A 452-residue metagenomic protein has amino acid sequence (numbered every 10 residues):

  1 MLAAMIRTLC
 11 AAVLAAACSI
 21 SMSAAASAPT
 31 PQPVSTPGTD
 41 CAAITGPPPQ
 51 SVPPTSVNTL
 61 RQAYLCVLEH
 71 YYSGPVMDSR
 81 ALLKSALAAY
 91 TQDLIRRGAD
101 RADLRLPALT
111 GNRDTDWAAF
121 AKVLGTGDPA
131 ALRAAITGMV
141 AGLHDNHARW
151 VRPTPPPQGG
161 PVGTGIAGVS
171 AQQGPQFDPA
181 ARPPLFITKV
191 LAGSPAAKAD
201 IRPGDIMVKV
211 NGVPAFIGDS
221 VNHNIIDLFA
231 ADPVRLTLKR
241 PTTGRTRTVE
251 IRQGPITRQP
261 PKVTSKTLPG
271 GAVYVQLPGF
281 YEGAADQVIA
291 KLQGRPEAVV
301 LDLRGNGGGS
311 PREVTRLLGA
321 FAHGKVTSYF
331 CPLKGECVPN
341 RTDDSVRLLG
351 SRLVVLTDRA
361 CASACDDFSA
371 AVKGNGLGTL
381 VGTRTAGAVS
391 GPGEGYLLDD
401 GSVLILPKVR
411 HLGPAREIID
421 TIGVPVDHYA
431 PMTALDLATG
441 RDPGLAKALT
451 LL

Functional and structural regions predicted by a protein language model:
M1-C10: Bacterial N-terminal signal peptides that target proteins for export
L9-S21: Bacterial N-terminal signal peptides
A28-S85, T91-D103: Cationic-aromatic interfacial patches
S51-V52, F186-K189, A197, R202 (+4 more regions): Cleft-lining beta-strand/loop regions that shape enzyme active-site pockets
Y64-S73, L87-A99, W117-D128, A135-A148 (+9 more regions): Sec-exported extracytoplasmic/periplasmic mature domains
H70-L83, R97-L106, T126-L132, N146-P155 (+2 more regions): Surface-exposed patches in mature extracellular/periplasmic domains of secreted proteins
G138-K189: PDZ/PDZ-like peptide-tail recognition elements
P195, I206-K209, P233, V403: Residue-level marker of beta-strand positions
